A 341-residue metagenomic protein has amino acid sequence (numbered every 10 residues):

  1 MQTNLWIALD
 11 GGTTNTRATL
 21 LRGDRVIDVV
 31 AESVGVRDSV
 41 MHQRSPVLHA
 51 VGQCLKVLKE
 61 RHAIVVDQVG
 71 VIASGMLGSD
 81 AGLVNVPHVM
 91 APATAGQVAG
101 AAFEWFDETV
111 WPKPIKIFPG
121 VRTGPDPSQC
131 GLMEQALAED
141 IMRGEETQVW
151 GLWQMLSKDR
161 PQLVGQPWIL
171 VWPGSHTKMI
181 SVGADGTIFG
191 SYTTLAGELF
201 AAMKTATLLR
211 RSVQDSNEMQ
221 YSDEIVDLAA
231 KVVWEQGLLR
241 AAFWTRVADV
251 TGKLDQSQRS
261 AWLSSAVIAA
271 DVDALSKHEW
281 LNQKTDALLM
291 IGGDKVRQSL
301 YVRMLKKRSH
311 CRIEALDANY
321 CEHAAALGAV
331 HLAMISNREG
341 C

Functional and structural regions predicted by a protein language model:
W6-P46: Short glycine-rich, Thr/Ser-proximal phosphate-binding strand/loop in the N-terminal lobe of ATP-dependent enzymes
L9-N15, M76, V171-H176, A196 (+1 more regions): A short acidic Gly-Thr/Ser loop motif
N15, K284-M304: Glycine-rich phosphate-binding loops at beta-strand->alpha-helix junctions
R37-Q43, T123-L170, H176-K231, E235: Glycine-rich phosphate-binding loop plus the immediately following alpha-helix
Q53-G70, D159-R160, V272-K284: Phosphate/pyrophosphate-binding loops at sites that engage ATP/ADP/AMP, CoA/4′-phosphopantetheine, polyphosphate
R61-E139, A184: Short beta-strand-loop/turn "lid" adjacent to the catalytic site in phosphate-handling enzymes
K231-A274: Adenine-nucleotide phosphate-binding core of ATP-dependent small-molecule kinases
L316-C341: Glycine-rich phosphate-binding/hydrolytic loop that grips phosphoryl groups
